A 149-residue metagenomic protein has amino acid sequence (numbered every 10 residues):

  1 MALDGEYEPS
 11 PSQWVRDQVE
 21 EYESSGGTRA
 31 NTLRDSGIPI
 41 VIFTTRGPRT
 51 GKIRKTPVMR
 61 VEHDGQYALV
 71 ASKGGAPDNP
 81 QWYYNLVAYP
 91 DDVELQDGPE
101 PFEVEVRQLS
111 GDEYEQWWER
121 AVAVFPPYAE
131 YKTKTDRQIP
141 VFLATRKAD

Functional and structural regions predicted by a protein language model:
M1-R34: Extreme N-terminal tail/first-helix region
D4-E6, K73-Y128, K134-Q138, R146: Short, structured beta-strand-loop surface elements
R29-N31, T50, Y128-K132: Short helix-to-loop capping/linker segments positioned immediately adjacent to catalytic or ligand/cofactor-binding
L33-G37, K132-D136: Short coil/turn segments at secondary-structure boundaries
G37-S72: Short beta-strand segments
I40, Q138-V141: Short hydrophobic/aromatic beta-strand or adjacent loop that forms the aromatic wall/cage of a ligand/substrate-binding
F43, F142-R146: Short beta-strand element of the conserved SAM-dependent methyltransferase core
H63-G65, E100, D149: Short strand-connecting beta-turns/loops that link adjacent beta-strands
